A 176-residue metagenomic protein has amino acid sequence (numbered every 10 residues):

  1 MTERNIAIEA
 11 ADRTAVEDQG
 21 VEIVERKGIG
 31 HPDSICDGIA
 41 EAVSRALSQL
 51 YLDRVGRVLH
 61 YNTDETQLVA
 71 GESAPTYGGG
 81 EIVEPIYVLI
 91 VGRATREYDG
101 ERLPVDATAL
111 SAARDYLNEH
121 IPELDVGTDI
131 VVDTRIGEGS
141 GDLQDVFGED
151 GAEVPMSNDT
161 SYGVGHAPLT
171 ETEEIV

Functional and structural regions predicted by a protein language model:
T2-A7, H31-P32, S111-I121: RNase H-like, Mg2+-dependent phosphodiesterase core, and more generally RNA phosphate-backbone-engaging helix-loop
T2-V24, F147-S157: N-terminal, Lys/Arg- and Ser/Thr-rich interaction peptides
R13-Q19, S34-G38, Y77-V83: N-terminal glycine-rich anion-binding loops that anchor highly charged ligand groups
D18-D64, L68-A70: N-terminal ordered "arm"
D18-K27, I90-R96, M156-H166: A short small-residue
S34-G38, P104-A112, T170, E174: Conserved active-site and cofactor/substrate-binding residues in soluble primary-metabolism enzymes
Q49-G127: Glycine-rich, N-terminal phosphate-binding loop and its surrounding beta-alpha-beta segment
S111-V176: Glycine-rich, mobile lid/loop segments that gate access to catalytic sites or pores
